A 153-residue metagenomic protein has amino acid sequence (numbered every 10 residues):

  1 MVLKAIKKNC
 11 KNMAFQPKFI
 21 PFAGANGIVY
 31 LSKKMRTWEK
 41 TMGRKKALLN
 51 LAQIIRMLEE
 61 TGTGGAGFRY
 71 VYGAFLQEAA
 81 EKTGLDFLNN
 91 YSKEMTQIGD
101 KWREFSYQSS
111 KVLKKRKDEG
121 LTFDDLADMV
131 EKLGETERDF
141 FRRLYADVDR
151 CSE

Functional and structural regions predicted by a protein language model:
M1-E153: Cys-His-centered catalytic/binding microenvironment captured across papain-like cysteine peptidases and homologous
